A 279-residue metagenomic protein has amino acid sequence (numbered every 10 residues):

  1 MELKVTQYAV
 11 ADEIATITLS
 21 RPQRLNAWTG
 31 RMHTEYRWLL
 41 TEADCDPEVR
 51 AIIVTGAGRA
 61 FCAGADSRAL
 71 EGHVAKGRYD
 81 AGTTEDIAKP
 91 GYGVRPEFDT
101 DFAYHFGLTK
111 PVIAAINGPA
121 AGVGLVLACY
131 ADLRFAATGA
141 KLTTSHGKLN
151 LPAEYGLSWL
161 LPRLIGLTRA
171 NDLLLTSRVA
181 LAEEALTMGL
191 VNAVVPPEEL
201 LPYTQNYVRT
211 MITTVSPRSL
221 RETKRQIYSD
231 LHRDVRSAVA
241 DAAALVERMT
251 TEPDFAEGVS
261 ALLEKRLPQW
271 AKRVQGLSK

Functional and structural regions predicted by a protein language model:
M1-R59, E71-H73, S278-K279: Conserved CoA-thioester-binding segment of acyl-CoA-metabolizing enzymes
H33, R37, T41, S67-N117 (+1 more regions): An acidic, glycine-rich surface segment that forms the CoA-thioester-binding/catalytic face of crotonase-fold enzymes
R59-A63, A69, A121-G122: Short, active-site-adjacent cap segments at secondary-structure transitions
S67, F98, S158, L167-A170 (+4 more regions): A general structural signal for well-ordered alpha-helical segments in protein cores
T100-T109, A114-A115, A121-L174, M188 (+1 more regions): CoA-thioester-processing core
L133, D172, T176-R178, E184 (+2 more regions): Well-ordered beta-strand positions
F135-A140, V191-A240, P253, Q269-K279: C-terminal long alpha-helix characteristic of the crotonase
